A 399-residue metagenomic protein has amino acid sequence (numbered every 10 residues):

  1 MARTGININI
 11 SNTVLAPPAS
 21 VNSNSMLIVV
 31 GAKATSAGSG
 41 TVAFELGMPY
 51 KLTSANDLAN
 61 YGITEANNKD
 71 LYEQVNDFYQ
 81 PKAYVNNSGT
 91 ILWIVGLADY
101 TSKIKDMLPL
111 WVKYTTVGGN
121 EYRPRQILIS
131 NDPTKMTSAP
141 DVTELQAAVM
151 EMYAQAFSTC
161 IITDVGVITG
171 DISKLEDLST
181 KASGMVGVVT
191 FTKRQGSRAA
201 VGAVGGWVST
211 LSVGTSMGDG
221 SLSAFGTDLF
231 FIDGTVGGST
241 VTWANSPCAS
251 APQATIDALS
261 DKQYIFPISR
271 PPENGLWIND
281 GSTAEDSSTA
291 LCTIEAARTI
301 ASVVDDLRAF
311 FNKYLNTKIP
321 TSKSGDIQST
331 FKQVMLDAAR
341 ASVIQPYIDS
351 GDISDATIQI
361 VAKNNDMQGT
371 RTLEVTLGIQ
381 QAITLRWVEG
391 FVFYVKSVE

Functional and structural regions predicted by a protein language model:
M1-A182: Small-residue-rich
N12-A16, A356-M367: Short amphipathic beta-strand and strand-loop transition segments with alternating hydrophobic
V21-N22, D337, S350-D352, M367-R371: A structural signal for short secondary-structure junctions
V30, T41, G118-T321: A glycine- and small-residue-enriched flexible loop/hinge signal that marks low-structured segments
I127, I358-I360, V375: Hydrophobic beta-strand residues in large extracellular and virion-surface proteins
I162-T169, S354-K363: Short, conserved loop-to-beta-strand elements that form functional interface hotspots
I294-V361: Acidic, low-complexity glycine/serine/threonine-rich segments
A362-E399: C-terminal edge-of-domain segments
